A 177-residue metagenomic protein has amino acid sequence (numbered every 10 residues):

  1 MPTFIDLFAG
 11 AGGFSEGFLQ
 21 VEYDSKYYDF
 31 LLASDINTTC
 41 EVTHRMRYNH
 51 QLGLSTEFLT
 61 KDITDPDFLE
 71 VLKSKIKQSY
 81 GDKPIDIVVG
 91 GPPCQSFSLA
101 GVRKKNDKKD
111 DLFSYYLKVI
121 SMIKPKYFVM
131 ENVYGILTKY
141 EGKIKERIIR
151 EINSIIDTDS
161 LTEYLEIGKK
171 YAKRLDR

Functional and structural regions predicted by a protein language model:
M1, Y28-F30, P84-I85, P125: Local beta-strand N-terminus motif with an aromatic residue
P2-T64: SAM cofactor-binding core of SAM-dependent methyltransferases, primarily the Rossmann-like beta-alpha-beta module
G13, G17, V42, L69 (+2 more regions): Active-site-proximal flexible loops/turns
L52, V88, S121-K124: Short, solvent-exposed loop/edge-beta patches enriched in aromatic
T64-E70: Short loop/turn elements that flank and shape the SAM/SAH-binding pocket of Class I
L72-D82, F97-R177: Class I S-adenosyl-L-methionine
D86-V89, V129: N-terminal Rossmann-like NAD(P) cofactor-binding module of classical short-chain dehydrogenase/reductase
P92-Q95: Short glycine-rich anion-binding loops that position phosphate/pyrophosphate groups of nucleotides and phosphorylated
